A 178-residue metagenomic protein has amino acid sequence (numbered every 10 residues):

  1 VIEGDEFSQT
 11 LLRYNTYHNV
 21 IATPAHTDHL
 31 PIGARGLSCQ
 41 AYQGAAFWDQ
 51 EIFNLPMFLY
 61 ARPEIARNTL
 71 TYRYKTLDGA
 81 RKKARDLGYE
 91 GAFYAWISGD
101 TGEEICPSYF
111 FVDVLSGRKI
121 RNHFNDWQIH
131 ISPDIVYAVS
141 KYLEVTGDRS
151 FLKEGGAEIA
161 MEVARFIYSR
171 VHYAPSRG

Functional and structural regions predicted by a protein language model:
V1-Y42: Acidic/polar, glycine-enriched structural segments that form the non-catalytic walls/loops of the carbohydrate-binding
E3, F7, G147-G155: A structural signal for alpha-helical segments
T10, A45-E51, A61, D126-Y137 (+2 more regions): Aromatic- and histidine-enriched alpha-helix N-cap/loop-to-helix transition segments that scaffold the rims
N15-H18, F53, R73, I135: Conserved hydrophobic/aromatic pocket- or pore-lining residues that grip, position, or stack substrates in active sites
N19, L77, A160-I167: Alpha-helical transition-metal enzyme core signature, strongest for iron centers
A22, D49-I52, F58-A66: Short, solvent-exposed loop/edge-beta patches enriched in aromatic
T23-S38, E64-Y137, L143, S150-E154 (+1 more regions): Helix-terminus loop motifs that line ligand-binding clefts
L55-L59, Y137-E144: Short glycine/serine- and small hydrophobic-enriched flexible loop segments
